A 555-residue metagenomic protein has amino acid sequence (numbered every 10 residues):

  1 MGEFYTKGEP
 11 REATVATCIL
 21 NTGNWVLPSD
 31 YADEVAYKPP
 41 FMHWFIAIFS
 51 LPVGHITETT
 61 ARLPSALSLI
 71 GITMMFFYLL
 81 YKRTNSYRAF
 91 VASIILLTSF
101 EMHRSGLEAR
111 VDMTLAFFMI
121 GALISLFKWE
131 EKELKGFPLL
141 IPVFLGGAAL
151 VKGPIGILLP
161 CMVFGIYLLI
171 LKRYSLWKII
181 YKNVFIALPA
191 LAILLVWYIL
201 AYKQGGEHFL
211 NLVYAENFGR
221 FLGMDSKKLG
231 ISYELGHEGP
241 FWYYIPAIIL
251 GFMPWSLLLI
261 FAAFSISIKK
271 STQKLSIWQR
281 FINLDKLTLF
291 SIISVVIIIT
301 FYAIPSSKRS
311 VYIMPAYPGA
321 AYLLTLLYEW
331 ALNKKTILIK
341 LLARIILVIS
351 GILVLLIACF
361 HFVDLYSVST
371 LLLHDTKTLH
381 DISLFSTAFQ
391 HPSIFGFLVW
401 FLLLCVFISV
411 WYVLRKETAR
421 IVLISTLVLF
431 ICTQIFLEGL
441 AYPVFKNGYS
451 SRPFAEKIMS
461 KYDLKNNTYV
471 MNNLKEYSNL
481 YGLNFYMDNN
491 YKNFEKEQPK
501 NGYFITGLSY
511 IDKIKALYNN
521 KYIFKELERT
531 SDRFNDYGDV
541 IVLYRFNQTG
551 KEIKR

Functional and structural regions predicted by a protein language model:
M1-L341, F360-L365, S393, D532-V540: Membrane-integral, polyisoprenol-dependent glycosyltransferases of the GT-C/oligosaccharyltransferase superfamily
L139, I268-R555: Membrane-embedded architecture of ER/inner-membrane glycosylation machinery
